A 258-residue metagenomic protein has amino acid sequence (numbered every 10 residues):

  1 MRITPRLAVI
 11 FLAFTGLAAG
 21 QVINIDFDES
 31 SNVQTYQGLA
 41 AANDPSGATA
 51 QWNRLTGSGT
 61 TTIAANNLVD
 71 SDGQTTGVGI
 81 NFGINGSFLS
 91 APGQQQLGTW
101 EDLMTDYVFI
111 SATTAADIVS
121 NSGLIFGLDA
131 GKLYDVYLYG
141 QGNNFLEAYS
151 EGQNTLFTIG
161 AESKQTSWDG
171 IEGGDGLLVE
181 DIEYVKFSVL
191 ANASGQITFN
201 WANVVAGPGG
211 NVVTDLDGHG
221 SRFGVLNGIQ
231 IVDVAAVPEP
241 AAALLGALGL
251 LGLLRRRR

Functional and structural regions predicted by a protein language model:
M1-T4: N-terminal secretory signal peptides that target proteins for export/translocation
V9-F14, A18-V22, I231-L248: Short, threonine-centered small-residue motifs that mark membrane-proximal processing/anchoring sites and TM-junction
L17-A42, P240: Boundary/junction segments of secreted and surface-exposed precursor proteins
S58-F126: Surface-exposed, low-complexity/disordered Ser/Thr/Gly/Pro/Asn-rich loops and linkers
I125-D129, V189-A191: Short, flexible loop/turn segments at beta-strand junctions in immunoglobulin-like and fibronectin type III
A130-N144: A short beta-strand element within beta-rich, extracytoplasmic domains of secreted/secretory-pathway proteins
Q141-A235: Contiguous ligand/interfacial binding patches
L253-R258: C-terminal membrane-anchoring or membrane-association module
